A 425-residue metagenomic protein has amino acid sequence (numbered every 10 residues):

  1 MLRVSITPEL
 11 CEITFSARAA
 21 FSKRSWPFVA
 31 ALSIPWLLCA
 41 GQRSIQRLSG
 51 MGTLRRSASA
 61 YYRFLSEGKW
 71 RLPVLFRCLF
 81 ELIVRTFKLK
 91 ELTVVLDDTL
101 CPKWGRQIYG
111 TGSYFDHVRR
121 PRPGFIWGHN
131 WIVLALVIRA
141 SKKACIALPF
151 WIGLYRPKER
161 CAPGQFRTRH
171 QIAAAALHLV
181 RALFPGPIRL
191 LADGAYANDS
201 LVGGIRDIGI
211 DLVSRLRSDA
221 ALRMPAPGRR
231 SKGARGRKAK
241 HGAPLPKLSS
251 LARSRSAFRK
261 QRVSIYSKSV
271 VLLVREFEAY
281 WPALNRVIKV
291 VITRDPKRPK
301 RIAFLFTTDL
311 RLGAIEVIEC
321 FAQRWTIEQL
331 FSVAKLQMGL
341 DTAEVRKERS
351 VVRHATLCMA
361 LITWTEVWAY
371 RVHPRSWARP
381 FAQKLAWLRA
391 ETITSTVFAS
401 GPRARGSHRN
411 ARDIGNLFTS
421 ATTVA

Functional and structural regions predicted by a protein language model:
M1-F28, W36-L37, A140-R156, Q165-F166 (+4 more regions): A short, flexible helix-boundary coil/loop motif
A17-S25, W36, A40-R106, G110-S113 (+3 more regions): Electropositive nucleic-acid engagement tracts
A31-L38, R298-W325: Extended, non-catalytic structural segments that build the interaction scaffolds of large macromolecular assemblies
P35, F64-A147, W151-L154, Q261 (+1 more regions): Active-site-proximal, Lys/Arg-enriched surface segment that forms a nucleic-acid-binding/basic interface patch
L48, E91-W104, L134, R189-A197 (+4 more regions): Short, conserved catalytic/metal-binding motifs centered on acidic residues
A58-R63, V118-P187, P282-F304, T308 (+1 more regions): Electropositive, glycine- and tryptophan-enriched low-complexity nucleic-acid-binding patches
L100, G313-V345: Short amphipathic alpha-helical "interface-anchor" segments enriched in bulky aromatics
E159-G233: Domain-level cores of phosphate- or acyl-group-handling catalytic modules
